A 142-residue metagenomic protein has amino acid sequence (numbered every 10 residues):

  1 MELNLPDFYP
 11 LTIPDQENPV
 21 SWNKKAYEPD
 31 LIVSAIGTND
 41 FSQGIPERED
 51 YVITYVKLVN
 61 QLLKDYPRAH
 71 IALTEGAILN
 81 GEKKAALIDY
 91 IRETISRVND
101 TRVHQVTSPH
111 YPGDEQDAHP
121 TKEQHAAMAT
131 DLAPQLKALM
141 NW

Functional and structural regions predicted by a protein language model:
M1-I53, I78-D89, H119, E123: Conserved SGNH/GDSL esterase-like catalytic core that processes O-acyl groups on lipids and polysaccharides
P19, T54-L58, D131: Well-ordered alpha-helical segments embedded in enzymatic catalytic cores
W22-P29, L58-V59, V98-D100: Short, functional N-terminal and low-complexity linear motifs
P29, R68-A69: A general structural motif
V33-G37, V59-Q61, H70-L73: Conserved, well-ordered alpha-helix/loop/beta-strand core segments that scaffold catalytic motifs
Y55-N60, I88-R92: Generic structural signal for well-ordered alpha-helices, preferentially at hydrophobic/aromatic core positions
K64-Y66: Short, conserved loop/helix-junction motifs that constitute active-site signature segments in enzyme catalytic cores
H70-E75, K83-Q116, K122-W142: Extracellular serine-dependent O-acyl
